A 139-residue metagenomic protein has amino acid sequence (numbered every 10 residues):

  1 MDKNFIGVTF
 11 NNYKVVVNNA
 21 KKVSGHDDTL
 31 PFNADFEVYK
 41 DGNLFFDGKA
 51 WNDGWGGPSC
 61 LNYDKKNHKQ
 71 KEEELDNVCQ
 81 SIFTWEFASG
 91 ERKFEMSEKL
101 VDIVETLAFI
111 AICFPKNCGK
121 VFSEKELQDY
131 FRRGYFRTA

Functional and structural regions predicted by a protein language model:
M1-D2, R133-A139: Short intrinsically disordered terminal tails
M1-T29: Negatively charged, low-complexity tracts enriched in Asp/Glu with abundant Ser/Thr
K22-K125: Acidic, low-complexity, intrinsically disordered interaction modules
V121-S123, D129-Y135: Short, glycine-biased loop/turn motifs at secondary-structure junctions and in low-complexity Ser/Thr/Pro-rich termini
